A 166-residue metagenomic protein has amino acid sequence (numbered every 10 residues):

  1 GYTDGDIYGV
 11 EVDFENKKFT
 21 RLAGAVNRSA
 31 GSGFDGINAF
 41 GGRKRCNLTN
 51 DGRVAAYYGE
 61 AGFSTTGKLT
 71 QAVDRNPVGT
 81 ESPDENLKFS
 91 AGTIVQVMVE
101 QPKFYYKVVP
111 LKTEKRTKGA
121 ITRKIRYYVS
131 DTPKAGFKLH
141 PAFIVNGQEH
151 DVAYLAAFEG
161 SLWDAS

Functional and structural regions predicted by a protein language model:
G1-S166: Short, compositionally biased
